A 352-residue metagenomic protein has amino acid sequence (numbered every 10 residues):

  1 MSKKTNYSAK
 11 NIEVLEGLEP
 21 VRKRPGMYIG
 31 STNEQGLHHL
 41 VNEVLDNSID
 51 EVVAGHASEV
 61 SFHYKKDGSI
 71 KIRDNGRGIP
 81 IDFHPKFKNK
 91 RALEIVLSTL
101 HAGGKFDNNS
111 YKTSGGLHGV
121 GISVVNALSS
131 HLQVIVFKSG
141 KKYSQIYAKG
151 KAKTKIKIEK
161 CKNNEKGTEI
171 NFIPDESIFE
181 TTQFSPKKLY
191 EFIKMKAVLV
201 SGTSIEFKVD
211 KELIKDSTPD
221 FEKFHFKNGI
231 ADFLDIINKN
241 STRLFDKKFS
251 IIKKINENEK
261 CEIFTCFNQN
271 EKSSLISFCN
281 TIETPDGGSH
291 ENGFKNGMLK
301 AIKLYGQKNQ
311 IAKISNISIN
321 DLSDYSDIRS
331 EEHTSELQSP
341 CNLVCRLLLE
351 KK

Functional and structural regions predicted by a protein language model:
M1-L45, I49, I95-L97: Bergerat-fold GHKL ATPase/HATPase_c domain
S2-K10, G68-A92, G103-I236: GHKL-type ATPase core
Y28-S31, N108-L117, L275-P285: Short, conserved non-catalytic motifs in the polymerase core
Q35-S58, G121-L128: Conserved ATP-binding N-box helix of the HATPase_c
E59-K66: Short beta-strand/loop element within the Bergerat-fold HATPase_c
K187, K194-K196, G202-E331: GHKL/Histidine-kinase-like ATPase module
E331-K352: Single conserved hydrophobic/aromatic residue that forms the stacking wall/gate of nucleotide- or nucleobase-binding
